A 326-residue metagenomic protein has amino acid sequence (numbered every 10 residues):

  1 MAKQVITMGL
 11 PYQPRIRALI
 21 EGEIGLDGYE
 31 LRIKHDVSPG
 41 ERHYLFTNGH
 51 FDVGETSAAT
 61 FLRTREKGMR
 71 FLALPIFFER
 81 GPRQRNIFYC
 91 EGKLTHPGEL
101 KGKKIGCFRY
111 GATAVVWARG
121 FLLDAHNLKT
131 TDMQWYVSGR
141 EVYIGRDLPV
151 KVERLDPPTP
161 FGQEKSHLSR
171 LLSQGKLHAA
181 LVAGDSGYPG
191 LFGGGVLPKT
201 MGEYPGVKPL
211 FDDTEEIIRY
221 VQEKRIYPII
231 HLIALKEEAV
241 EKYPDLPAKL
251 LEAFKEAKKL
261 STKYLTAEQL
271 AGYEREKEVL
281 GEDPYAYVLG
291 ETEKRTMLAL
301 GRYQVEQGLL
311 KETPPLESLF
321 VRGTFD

Functional and structural regions predicted by a protein language model:
M1-T7, L94-K104, E306, E312-T313: Immediate post-signal peptide segment of exported/extracytoplasmic ligand-binding proteins
A2-Q4, G49, R83, K101 (+2 more regions): Residue-level preference for short coil/turn positions at secondary-structure junctions
P11-G145, P149-K151: Short, glycine-/small- and polar/acidic-enriched structural segments that line small-molecule recognition paths
R146-L148, V152-K263: Pocket-lining segment of extracytoplasmic ligand-binding domains
R219, V305, L309-D326: Conserved C-terminal helix/tail region of periplasmic/extracytoplasmic solute-binding proteins
A234, A239-E306: Secondary-structure end/capping motifs
